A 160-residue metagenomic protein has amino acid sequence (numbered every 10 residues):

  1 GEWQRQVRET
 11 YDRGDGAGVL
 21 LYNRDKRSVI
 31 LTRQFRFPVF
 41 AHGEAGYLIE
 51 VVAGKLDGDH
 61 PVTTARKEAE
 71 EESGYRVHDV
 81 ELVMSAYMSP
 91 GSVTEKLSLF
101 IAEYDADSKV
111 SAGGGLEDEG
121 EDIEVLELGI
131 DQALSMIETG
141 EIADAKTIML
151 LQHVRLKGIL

Functional and structural regions predicted by a protein language model:
G1-K26, F40: Acidic, metal-coordinating catalytic segment for phosphate/diphosphate chemistry, firing primarily on the Nudix
R5-Q6, G16-G18, V52-A145: Unchanged
Y11, G43-A45, S92-T94: A generic structural micro-feature
R33-K55: Glycine-rich, pocket-lining loop/helix-strand segments that form or immediately flank
R155-L160: Short helix-capping/linker segments at secondary-structure and domain boundaries
